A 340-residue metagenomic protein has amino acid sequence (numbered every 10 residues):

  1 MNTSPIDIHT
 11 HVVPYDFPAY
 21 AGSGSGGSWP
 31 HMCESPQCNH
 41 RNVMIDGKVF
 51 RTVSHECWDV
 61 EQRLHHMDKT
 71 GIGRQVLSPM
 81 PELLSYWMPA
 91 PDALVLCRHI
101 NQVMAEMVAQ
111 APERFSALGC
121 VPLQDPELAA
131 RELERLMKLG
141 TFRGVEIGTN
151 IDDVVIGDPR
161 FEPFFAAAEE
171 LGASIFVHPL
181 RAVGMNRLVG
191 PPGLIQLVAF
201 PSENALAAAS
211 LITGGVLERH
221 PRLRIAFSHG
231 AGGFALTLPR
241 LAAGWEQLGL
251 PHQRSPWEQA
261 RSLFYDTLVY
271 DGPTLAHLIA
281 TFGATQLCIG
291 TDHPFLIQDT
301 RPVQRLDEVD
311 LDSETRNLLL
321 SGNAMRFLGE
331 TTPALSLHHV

Functional and structural regions predicted by a protein language model:
N2-I8, Y15-R74, Q102-Q110, R131-E134 (+5 more regions): Mid-to-C-terminal alpha-helical segments outside catalytic/metal-binding sites
I6-I8, Q75-L77, S116-G119, V145-I147 (+4 more regions): Hydrophobic faces of well-ordered beta-strands that scaffold small-molecule active sites in alpha/beta enzyme cores
H11, N150-D152, L180-R181, I212 (+3 more regions): Catalytic metal-binding/acid-base residues of hydrolase active sites
H11-H55, V183-N204, L241-A260: Active-site gating loops and adjacent loop-to-helix segments of metal-dependent hydrolytic enzymes
G73-A207: Active-site gating/metal-coordination segments in enzymes
V103-A111, R135, L139, P163 (+6 more regions): Alpha-helical structural signal in soluble globular domains
I147, G193-A205, E218-R219, I225-A231 (+2 more regions): Active-site core of metal-dependent hydrolases
I212-E258: Aromatic-lined glycan-binding groove of carbohydrate-active enzymes
